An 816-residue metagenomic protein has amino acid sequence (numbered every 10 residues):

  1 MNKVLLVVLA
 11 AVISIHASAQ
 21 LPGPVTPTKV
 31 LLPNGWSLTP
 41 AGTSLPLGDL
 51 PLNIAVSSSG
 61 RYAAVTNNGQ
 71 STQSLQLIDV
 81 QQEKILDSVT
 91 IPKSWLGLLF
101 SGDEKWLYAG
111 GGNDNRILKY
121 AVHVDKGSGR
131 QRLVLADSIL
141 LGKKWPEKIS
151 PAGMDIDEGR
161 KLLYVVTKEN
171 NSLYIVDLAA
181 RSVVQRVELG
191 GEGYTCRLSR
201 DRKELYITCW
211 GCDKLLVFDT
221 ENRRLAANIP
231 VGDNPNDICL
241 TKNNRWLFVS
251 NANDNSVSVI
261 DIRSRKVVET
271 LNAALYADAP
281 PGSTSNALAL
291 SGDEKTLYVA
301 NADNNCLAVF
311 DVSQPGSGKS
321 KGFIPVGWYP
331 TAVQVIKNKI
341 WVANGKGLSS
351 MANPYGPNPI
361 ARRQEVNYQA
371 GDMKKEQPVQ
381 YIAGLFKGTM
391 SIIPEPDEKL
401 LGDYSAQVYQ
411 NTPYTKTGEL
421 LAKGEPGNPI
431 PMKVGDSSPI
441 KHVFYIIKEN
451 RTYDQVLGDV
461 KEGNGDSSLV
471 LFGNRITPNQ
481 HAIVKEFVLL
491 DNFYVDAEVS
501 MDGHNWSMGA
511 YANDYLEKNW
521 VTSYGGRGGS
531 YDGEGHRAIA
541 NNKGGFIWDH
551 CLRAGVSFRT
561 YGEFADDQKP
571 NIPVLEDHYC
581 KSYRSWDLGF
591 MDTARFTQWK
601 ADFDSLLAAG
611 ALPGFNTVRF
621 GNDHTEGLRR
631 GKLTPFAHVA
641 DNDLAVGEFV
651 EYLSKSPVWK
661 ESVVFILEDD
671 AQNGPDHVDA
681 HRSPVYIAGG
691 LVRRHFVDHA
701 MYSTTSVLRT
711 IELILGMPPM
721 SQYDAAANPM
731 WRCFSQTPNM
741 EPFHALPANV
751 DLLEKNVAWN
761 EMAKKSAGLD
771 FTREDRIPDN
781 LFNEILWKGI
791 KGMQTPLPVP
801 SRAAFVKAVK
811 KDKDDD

Functional and structural regions predicted by a protein language model:
M1-Q20: Bacterial Sec-dependent N-terminal signal peptides
L6, V124, N286, I392 (+1 more regions): Intrinsic low-complexity, intrinsically disordered segments enriched in polar/basic residues
L6-V8, V12, L38, V134 (+4 more regions): A generic structural signal for short, non-catalytic loop/turn and secondary-structure boundary residues
A10, H123, A274, S313 (+7 more regions): Short, solvent-exposed coil/turn elements at secondary-structure transition points
V12, A19-N428: Predominantly soluble domains enriched in secretory-pathway, periplasmic, or organellar proteins
I15-H16, P357, E462, R682: Residues in and immediately flanking transmembrane alpha helices
G402-D816: N-terminal pro-sequences and low-complexity stem/linker regions of secreted or lumenal proteins
